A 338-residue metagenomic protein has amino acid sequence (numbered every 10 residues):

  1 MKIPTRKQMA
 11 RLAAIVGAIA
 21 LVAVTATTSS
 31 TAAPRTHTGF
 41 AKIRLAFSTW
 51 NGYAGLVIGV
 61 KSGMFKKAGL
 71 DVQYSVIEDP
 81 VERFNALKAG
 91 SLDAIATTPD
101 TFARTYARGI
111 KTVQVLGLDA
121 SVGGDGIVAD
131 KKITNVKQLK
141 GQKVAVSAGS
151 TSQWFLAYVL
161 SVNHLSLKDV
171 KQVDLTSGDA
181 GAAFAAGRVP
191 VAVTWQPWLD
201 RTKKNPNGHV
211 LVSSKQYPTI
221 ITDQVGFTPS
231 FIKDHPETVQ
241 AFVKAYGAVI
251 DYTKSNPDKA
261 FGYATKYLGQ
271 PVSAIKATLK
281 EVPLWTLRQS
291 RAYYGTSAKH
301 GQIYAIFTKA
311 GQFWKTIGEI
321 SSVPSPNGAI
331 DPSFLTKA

Functional and structural regions predicted by a protein language model:
M1-F40, A338: Short, low-complexity disordered leader/linker segments with a strong preference for bacterial N-terminal type II
A33-D174, P190-Q196, V212, T219: Short, glycine-/small- and polar/acidic-enriched structural segments that line small-molecule recognition paths
W50, E78-V81, A96, V146 (+6 more regions): Soluble non-cytosolic domains of exported or imported proteins
D93, D100-T101, Q172-V173, G178-G269: Pocket-lining segment of extracytoplasmic ligand-binding domains
L167-V170, G269-E281, S321-G328: Short, surface-exposed acidic
D234-T316: Secondary-structure end/capping motifs
F307-A338: Conserved C-terminal helix/tail region of periplasmic/extracytoplasmic solute-binding proteins
